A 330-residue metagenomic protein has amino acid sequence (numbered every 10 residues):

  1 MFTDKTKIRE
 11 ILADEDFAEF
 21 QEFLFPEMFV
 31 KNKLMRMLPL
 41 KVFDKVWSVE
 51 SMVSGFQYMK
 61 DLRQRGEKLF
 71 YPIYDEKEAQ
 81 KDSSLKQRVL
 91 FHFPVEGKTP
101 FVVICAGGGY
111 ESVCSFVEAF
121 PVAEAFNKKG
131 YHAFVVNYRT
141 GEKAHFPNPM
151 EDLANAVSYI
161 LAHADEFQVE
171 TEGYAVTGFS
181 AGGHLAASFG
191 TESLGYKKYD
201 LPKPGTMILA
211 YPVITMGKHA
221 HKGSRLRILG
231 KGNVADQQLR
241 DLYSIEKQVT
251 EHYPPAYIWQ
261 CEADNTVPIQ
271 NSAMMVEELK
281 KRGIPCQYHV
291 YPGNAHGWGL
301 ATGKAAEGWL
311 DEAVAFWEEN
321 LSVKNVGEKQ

Functional and structural regions predicted by a protein language model:
M1-L12, Q270-Q330: C-terminal catalytic histidine-bearing segment of alpha/beta-hydrolase fold enzymes
M28-G97: N-terminal cap/lid segment of alpha/beta-hydrolase-fold proteins
T99-G107: Short beta-strand element of the alpha/beta-hydrolase
S112, M216, A263-V267: Acidic catalytic loop of the alpha/beta-hydrolase fold
V113-V122, F134-T171, A301-G308: Catalytic nucleophile-loop/oxyanion-hole region of alpha/beta-hydrolase and closely related hydrolase-like folds
N155-K222, R240: Primarily recognizes the serine-hydrolase "nucleophile elbow" in alpha/beta-hydrolase and SGNH/GDSL folds
P212-Q248, P254: Mobile cap/lid helix-loop segments that gate and shape the active-site cleft of serine hydrolases
H252, I258-Q260, D264: Short beta-strand/loop motif that positions the catalytic acidic residue of the alpha/beta-hydrolase fold
